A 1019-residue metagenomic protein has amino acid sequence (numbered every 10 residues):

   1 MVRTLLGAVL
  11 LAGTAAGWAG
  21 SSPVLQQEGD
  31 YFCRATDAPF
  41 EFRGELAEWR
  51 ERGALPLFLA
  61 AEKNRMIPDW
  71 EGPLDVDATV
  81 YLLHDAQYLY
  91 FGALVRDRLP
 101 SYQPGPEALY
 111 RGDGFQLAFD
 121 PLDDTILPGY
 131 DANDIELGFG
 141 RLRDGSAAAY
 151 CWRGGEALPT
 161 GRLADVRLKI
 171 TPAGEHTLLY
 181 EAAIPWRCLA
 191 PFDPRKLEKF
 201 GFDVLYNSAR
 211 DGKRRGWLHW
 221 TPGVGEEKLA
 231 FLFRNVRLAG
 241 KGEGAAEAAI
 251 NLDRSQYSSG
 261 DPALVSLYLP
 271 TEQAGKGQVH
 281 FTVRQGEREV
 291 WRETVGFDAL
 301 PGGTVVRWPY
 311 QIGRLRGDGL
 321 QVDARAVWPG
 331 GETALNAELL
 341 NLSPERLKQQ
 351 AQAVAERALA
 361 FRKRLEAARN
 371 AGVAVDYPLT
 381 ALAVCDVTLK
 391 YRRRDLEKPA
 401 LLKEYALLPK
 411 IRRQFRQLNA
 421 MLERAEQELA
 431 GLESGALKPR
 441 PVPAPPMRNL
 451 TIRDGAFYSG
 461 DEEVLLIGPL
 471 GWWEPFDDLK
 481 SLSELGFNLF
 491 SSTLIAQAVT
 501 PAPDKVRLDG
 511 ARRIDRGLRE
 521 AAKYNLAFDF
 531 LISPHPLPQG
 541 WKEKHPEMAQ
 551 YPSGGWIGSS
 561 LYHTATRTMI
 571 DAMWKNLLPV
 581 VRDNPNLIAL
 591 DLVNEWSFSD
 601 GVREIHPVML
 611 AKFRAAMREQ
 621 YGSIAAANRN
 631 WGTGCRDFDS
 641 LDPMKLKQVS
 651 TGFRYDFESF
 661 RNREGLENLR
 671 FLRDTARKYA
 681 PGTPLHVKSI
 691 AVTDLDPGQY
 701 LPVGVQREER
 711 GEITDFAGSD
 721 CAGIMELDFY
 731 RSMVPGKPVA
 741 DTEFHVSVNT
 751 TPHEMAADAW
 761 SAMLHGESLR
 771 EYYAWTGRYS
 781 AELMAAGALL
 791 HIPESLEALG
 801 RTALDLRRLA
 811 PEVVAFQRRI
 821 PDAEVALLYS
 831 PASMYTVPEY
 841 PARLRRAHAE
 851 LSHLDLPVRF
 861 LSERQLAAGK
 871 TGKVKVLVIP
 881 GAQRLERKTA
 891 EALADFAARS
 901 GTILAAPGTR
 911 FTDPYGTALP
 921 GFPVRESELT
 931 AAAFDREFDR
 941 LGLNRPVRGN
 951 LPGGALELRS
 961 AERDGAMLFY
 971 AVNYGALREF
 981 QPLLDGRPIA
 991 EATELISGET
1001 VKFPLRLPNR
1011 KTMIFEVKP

Functional and structural regions predicted by a protein language model:
A19-R34, G240-I495, T500-K505, W574 (+5 more regions): Mature N-terminal, pre-catalytic/accessory segment of carbohydrate-active enzymes
G20-T282, G286, D323, P329-E332: Structural preference for beta-rich elements and adjacent junctions enriched in aromatics
Y257, S266-Y268, G330, R393-P445 (+2 more regions): Carbohydrate-binding surfaces of carbohydrate-active enzymes
G455-A456, L466-W473, F490, R512-R513 (+9 more regions): Extended substrate-binding grooves/exosites of carbohydrate-active enzymes
E463-W472, T493-A511, P552-D571, W596-D600 (+7 more regions): The substrate-binding groove and active-site-proximal loops of carbohydrate-active enzymes, especially glycoside
G471-E484, D571-N576, D696-E709, T751-A759 (+1 more regions): Short, acidic/polar
F476-P552, L672-Y679: Aromatic-lined substrate-binding rim segments of carbohydrate-active enzymes
S553-F716, D720: Polysaccharide-binding and catalytic clefts of secreted carbohydrate-active enzymes
